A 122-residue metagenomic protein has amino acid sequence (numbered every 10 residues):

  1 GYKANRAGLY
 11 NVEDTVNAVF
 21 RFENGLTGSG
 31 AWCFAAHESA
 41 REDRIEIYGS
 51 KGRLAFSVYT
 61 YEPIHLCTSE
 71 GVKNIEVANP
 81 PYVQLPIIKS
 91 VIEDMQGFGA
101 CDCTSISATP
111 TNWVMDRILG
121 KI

Functional and structural regions predicted by a protein language model:
G1-T27, W32-S39, I106-T109: Rossmann-like dinucleotide-binding domain that binds NAD(P)(H)
E23, S90-I122: C-terminal helix-rich "cap/oligomerization" subdomain common to oxidoreductases
N24-L26, S50-R53, G71-V72, G99: Short acidic/polar mixed-charge low-complexity motifs
A36-A40, P63-L66, Y82-Q84: A short local loop/turn or secondary-structure capping micro-motif enriched for an aromatic residue
E38-E42, Y48, L54-V58: C-terminal substrate-binding/catalytic lobe of Rossmann-fold NAD(P)-dependent oxidoreductases
I45, Y61-E70: Short polybasic amphipathic segments
K73-V77: Generic detection of short hydrophobic beta-strand segments and adjacent strand-loop junctions
A78-K89: Active-site loop of classical SDR/Rossmann-like NAD(P)-dependent oxidoreductases, centered on the catalytic Tyr-X3-Lys
